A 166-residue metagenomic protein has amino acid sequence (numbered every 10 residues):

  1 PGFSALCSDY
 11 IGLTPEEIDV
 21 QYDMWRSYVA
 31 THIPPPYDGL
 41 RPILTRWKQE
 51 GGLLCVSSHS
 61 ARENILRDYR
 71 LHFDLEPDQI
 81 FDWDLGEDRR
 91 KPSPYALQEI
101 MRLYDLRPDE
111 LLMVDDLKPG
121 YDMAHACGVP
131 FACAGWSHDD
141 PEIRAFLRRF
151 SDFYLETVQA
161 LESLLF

Functional and structural regions predicted by a protein language model:
P1-P42, Q49-E50, E63: N-terminal helical cap/lid subdomain that shapes the substrate entry/recognition surface in HAD-like hydrolases
P1-S4, L54-V56, I80: N-terminal-biased segments
P15-D19, G52, L71-H72, Y95-A96: Short, flexible segments with low predicted structural confidence
T31-P35, V56, D88: Short, surface-exposed alpha-helical recognition segments that flank or form part of ligand/macromolecule-binding
T45, R62, L66-F166: Asp-based, Mg2+/Mn2+-dependent phosphohydrolase catalytic module
E50-L53, C127-V129: A generic structural motif
S58-S60: Conserved phosphate-coupling serine/threonine residues in phosphotransfer and NTP-handling enzymes
